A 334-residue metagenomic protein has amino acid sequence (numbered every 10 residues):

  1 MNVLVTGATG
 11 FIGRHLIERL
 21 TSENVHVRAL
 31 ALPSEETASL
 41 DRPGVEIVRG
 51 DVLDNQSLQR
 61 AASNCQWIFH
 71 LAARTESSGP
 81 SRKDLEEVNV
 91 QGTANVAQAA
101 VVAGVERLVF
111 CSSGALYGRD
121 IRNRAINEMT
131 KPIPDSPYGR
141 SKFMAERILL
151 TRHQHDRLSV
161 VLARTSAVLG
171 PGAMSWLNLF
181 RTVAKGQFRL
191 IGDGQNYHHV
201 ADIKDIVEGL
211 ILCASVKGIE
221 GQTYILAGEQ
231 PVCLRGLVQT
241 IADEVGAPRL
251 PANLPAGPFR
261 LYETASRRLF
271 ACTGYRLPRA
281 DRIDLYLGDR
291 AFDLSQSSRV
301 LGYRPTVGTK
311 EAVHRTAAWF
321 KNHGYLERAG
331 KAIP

Functional and structural regions predicted by a protein language model:
V3-E23: N-terminal Rossmann NAD(P)H-binding glycine-rich loop of SDR-like oxidoreductase domains
E36-D41, V45-Q91, A99, G114-R119: NAD(P)H-binding glycine-rich loop region in Rossmannoid oxidoreductase-like domains and their noncatalytic homologs
E87, Q91, I121-V168, R189-G192 (+1 more regions): Catalytic helix-loop patch of NAD(P)-dependent Rossmann-fold dehydrogenases
N95-P137: Conserved Rossmann-fold NAD(P)-dependent oxidoreductase catalytic core, especially the SDR/UDP-sugar
K131, V160-L162, R181-A201, D205 (+3 more regions): A conserved pocket-lining segment of Rossmann-fold NAD(P)-dependent short-chain dehydrogenase/reductase
F143, D156-L158, L169-N178, L212-Y224 (+2 more regions): Glycine/proline-rich active-site loop of Rossmann-fold NAD(P)-dependent oxidoreductases
V216-L277, L294, V300, K310 (+2 more regions): Mid/C-terminal beta-alpha module of Rossmann-like enzyme folds, strongest in SDR-family dehydrogenases/epimerases
